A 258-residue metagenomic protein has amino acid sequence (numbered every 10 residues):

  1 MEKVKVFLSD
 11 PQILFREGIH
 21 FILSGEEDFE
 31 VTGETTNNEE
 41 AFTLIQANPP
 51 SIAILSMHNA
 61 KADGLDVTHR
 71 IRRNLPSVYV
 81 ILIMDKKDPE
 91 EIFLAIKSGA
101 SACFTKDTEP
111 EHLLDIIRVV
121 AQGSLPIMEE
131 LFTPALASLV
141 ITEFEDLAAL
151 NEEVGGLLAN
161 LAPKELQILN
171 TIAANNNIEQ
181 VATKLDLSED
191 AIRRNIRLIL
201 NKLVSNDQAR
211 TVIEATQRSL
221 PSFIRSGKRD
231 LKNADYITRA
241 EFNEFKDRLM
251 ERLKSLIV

Functional and structural regions predicted by a protein language model:
E2-F15, I19-L23, A53, L161: Conserved acidic segment of CheY-like receiver
N38, I54-T68, D88: Conserved phosphotransfer microenvironments
L65-S77: Short amphipathic alpha-helix used as the core "switch/output" element in two-component signaling
F93-I96, D107-G156, L220: Short, flexible helix-to-coil linker/hinge segments that flank and couple to helix-turn-helix
S138-N170, I224-Y236: Regulatory hinge/linker segments at domain boundaries that couple sensory/effector modules to output domains
A174-R210: Recognition helix of helix-turn-helix DNA-binding domains
L200-V258: Basic, Lys/Arg-enriched C-terminal extension of HTH/homeodomain DNA-binding domains
